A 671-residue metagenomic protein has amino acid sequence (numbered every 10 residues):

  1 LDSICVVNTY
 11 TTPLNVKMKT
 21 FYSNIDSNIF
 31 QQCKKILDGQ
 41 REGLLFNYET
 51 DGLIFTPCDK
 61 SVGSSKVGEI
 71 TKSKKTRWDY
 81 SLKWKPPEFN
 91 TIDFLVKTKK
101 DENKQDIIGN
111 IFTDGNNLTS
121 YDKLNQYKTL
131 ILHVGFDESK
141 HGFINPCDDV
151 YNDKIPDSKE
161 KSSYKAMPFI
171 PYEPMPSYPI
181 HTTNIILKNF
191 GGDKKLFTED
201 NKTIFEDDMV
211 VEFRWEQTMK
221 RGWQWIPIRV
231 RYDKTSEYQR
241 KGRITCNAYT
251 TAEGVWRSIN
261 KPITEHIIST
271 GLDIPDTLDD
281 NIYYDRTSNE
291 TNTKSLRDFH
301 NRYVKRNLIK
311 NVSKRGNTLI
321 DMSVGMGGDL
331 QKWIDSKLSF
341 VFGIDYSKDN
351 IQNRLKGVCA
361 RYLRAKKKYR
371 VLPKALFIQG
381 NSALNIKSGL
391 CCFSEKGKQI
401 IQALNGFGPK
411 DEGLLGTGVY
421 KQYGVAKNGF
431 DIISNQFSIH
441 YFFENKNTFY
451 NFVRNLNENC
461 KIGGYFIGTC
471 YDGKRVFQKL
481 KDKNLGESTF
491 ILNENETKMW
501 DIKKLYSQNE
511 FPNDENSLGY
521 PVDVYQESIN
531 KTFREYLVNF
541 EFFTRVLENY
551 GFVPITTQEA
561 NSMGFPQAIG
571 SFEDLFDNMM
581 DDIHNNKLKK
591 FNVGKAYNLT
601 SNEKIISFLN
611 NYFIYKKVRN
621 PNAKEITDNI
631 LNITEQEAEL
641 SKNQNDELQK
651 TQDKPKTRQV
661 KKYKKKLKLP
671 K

Functional and structural regions predicted by a protein language model:
D2-T264: Nucleic-acid 5′ end/cap handling module spanning
L278-K314: Class I SAM-dependent methyltransferase Rossmann-like catalytic core, especially the SAM/SAH-binding loop
G316-G325, F342: Conserved class I S-adenosyl-L-methionine
C359-K421: S-adenosyl-L-methionine
Q399-K410, V419-N447: A short SAM/SAH-binding and catalytic strip from SAM-dependent methyltransferases
T448-I462: A short glycine-rich, Lys/Arg-flanked "PGG" loop and its adjoining helix->strand segment in the class I
I462-Y471: Conserved beta-strand signature within the Rossmann-like core of class I S-adenosyl-L-methionine
K481, G486, F490, Y506-K671: C-terminal lobe and adjacent flexible extensions of AdoMet/dcAdoMet transferase-like proteins
